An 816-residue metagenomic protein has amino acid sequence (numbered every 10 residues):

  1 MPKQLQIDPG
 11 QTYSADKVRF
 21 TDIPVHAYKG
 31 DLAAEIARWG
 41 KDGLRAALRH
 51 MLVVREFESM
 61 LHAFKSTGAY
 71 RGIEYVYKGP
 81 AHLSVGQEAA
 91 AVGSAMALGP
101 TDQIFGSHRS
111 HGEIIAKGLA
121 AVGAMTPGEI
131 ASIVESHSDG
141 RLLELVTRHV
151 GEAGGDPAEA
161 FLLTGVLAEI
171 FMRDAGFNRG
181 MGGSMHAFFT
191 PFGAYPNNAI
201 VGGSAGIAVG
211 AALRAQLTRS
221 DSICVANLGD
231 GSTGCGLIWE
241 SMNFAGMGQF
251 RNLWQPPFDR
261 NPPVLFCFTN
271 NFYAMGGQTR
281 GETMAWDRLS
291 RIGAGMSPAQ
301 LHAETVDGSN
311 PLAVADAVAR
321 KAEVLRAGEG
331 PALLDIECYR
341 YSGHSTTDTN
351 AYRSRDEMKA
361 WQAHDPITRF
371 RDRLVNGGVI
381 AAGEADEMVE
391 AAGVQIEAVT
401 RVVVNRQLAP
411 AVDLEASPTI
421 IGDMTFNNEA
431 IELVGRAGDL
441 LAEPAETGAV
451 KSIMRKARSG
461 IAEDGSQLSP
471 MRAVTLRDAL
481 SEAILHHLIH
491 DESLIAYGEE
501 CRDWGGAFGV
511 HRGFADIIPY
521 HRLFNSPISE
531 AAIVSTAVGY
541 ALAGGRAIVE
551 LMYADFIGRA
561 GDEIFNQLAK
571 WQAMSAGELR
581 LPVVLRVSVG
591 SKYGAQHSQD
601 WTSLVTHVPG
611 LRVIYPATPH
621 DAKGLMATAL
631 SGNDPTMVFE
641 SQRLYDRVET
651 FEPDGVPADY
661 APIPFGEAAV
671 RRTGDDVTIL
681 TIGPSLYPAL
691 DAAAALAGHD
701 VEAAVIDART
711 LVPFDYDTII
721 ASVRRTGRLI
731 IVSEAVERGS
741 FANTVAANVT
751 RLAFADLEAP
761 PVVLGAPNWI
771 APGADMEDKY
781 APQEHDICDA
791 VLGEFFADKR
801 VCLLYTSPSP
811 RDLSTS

Functional and structural regions predicted by a protein language model:
M1-A90, A131-S132, L142, Y341-I518 (+1 more regions): Conserved acidic/glycine
E56, A63, T67, G72-P262 (+2 more regions): Cofactor-binding active-site loop characterized by glycine-rich and histidine/acidic residues
R71-Y77, R148-V150, G183-N198, D221-N227 (+7 more regions): Glycine/charged-rich beta-loop-alpha catalytic/anionic-binding loops adjacent to active sites
V76-Q87, S107-R109, A187-A205, V306-P311 (+6 more regions): Active-site nucleophile and cofactor-binding loops and adjacent substrate-binding regions of central metabolic enzymes
I115-A120, G236-E240, M275-G281, D316 (+10 more regions): Short acidic, glycine/serine/threonine-rich loops at helix termini
T190-N405, T606-G727, V732: Glycine-rich ThDP/TPP pyrophosphate-binding loop and its adjacent helix/strand module within ThDP-dependent enzymes
G248-V264, A569-R586: A glycine-rich helix N-cap at a beta->alpha junction
Y805-S816: Single conserved hydrophobic/aromatic residue that forms the stacking wall/gate of nucleotide- or nucleobase-binding
